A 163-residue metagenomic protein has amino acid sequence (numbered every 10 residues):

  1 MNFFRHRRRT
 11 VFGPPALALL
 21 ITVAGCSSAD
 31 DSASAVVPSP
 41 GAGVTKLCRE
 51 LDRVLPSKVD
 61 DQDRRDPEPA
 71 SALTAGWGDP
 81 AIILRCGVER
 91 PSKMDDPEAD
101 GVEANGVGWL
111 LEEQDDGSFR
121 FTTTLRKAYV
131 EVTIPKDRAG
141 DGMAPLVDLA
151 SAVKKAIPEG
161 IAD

Functional and structural regions predicted by a protein language model:
N2-P14: Bacterial N-terminal signal peptides that target proteins for export
I21-G25: C-terminal motif of bacterial Sec signal peptides marking the signal peptidase cleavage site
C26-D30: Bacterial signal peptide processing site
A35-S57: Post-signal peptide N-terminal segment of mature Sec-exported envelope proteins
G43, D79-I83, L125-Y129: Extracytoplasmic
R53-D61, K154-P158: Sec-exported extracytoplasmic/periplasmic mature domains
V59-Q114: Short, solvent-exposed recognition patches
P91, D95-D163: Extracytosolic low-complexity repeat regions of secreted or lipid-anchored proteins
